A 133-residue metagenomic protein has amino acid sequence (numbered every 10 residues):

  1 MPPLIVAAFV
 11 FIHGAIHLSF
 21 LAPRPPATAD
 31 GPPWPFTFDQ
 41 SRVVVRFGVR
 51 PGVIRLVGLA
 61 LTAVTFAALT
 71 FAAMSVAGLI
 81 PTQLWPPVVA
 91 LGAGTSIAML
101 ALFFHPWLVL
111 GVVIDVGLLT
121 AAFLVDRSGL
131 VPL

Functional and structural regions predicted by a protein language model:
M1-L133: Membrane-interface extramembranous regions
